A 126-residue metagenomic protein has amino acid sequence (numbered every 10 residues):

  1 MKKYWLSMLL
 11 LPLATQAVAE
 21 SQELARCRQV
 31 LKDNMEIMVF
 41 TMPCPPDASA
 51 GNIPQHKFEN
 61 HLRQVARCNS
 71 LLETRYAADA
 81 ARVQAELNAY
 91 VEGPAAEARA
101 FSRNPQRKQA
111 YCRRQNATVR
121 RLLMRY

Functional and structural regions predicted by a protein language model:
K2-M8: Sec-dependent signal peptide recognition, specifically the positively charged N-region followed immediately by
M8, R26, F101: Generic anion/oxyanion-binding catalytic loop in active/binding sites
A14-A17: N-terminal signal peptide c-region/cleavage motif recognized by signal peptidases
A19-I53: Immediate post-signal-peptide N-terminus of mature secreted/exported proteins
I53-Y126: Compact alpha-helical subdomains of small soluble proteins
